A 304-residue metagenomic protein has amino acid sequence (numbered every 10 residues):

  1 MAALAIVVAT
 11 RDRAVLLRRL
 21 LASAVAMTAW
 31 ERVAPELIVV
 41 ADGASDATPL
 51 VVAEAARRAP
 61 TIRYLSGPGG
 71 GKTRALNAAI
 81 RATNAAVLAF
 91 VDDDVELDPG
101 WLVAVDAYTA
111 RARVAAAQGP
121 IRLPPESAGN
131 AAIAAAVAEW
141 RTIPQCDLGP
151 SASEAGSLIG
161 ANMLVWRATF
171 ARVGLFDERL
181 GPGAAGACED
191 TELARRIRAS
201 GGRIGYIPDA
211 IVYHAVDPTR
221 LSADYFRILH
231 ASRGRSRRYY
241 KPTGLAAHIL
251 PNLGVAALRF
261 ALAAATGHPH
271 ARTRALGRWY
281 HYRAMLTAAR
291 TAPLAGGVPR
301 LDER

Functional and structural regions predicted by a protein language model:
A22-A34: Short, acidic, metal-binding catalytic loop of nucleotide-sugar glycosyltransferases
A41-L50, V95: A conserved acidic beta->alpha catalytic loop
G67-T83: Glycine-rich, basic loop-to-helix element that forms the pyrophosphate-binding segment of sugar-nucleotide handling
L88: Short aromatic/hydrophobic "clamp" motif used to bind/position activated sugar donors
G100-A132: Conserved donor NDP-sugar-binding/catalytic core segment of glycosyltransferases
G119, A136-G156: Short, flexible, basic/aromatic active-site loop/helix in glycosyltransferases
L158, P182-R195: Acidic donor-binding loop at a coil-to-helix junction in glycosyltransferase catalytic cores that engages
I228-R235, P242-R304: Non-catalytic, C-terminal membrane-associated alpha-helical segments of glycosyltransferases
